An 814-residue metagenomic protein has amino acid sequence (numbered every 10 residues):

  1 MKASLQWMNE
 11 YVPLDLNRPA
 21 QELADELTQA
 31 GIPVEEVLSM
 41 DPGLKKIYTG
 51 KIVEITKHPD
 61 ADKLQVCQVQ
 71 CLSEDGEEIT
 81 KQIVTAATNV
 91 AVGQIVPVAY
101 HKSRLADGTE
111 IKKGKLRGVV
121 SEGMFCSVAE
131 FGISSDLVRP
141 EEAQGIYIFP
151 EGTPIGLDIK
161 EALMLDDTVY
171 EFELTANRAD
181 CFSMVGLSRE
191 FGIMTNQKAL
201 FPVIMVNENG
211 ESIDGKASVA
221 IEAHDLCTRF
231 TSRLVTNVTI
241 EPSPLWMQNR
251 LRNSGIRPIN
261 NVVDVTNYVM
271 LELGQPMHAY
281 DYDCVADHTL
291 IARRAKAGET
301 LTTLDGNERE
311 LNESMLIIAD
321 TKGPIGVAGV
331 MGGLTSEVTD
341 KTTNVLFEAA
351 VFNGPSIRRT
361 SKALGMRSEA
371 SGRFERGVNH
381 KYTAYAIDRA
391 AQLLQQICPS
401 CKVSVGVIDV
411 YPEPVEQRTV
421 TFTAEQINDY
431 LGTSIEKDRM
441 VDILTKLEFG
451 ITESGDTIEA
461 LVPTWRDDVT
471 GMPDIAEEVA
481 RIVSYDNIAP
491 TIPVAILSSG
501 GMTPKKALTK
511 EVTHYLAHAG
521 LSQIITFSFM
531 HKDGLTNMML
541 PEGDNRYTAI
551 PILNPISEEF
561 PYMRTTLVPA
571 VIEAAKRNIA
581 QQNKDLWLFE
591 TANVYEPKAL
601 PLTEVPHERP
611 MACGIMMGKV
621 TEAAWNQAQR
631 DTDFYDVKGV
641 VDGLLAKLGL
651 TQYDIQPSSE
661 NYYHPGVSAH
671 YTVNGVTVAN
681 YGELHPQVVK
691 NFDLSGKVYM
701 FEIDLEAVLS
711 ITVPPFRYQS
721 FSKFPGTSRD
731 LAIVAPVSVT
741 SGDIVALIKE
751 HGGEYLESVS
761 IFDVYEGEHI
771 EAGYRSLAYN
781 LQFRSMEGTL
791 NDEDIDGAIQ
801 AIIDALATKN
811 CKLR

Functional and structural regions predicted by a protein language model:
M1-E211, L346, G365, E369 (+4 more regions): Phosphate-backbone binding interfaces of nucleic-acid-interacting proteins
K2, E22, K446-T452, D468 (+5 more regions): A carboxyl-terminal module marker
Y11, L23-D25, Q65, T195 (+1 more regions): Glycine/proline-enriched, intrinsically flexible loops and inter-domain linkers
D41-K45, V206-N209, L497-M502, T526-N545 (+3 more regions): Beta-rich nucleic-acid/ligand-interaction surfaces
T49-V84, N260, T266-T335: Conserved mixed alpha/beta core segments that line enzyme active sites in large multi-domain catalysts
V120-D136, E141-I148, K160, T168 (+4 more regions): Mobile "lid/hinge" segments at catalytic clefts and subdomain interfaces of large enzymes
G186, V420-A424, N428-L586, R729 (+2 more regions): Extended, well-folded interaction surfaces typified by the phenylalanyl-tRNA synthetase beta subunit core
T195-I221, C398-I427, S434: Terminal amphipathic helices with adjacent charged low-complexity linkers/tails
